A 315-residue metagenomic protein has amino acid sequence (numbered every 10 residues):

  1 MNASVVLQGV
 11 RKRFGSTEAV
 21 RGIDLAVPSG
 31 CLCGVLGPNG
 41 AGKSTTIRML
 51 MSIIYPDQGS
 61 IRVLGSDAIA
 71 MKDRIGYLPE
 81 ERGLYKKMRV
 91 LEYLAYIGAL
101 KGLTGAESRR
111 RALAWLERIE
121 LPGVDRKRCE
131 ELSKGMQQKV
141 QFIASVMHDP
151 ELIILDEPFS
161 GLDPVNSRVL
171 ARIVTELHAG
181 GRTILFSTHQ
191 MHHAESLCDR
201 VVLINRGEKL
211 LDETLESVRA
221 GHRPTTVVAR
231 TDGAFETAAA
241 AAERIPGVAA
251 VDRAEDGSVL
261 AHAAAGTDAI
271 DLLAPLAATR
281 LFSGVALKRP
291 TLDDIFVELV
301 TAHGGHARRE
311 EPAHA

Functional and structural regions predicted by a protein language model:
N2-L7, K12-R206, L210-L211: ABC transporter nucleotide-binding domains
G37, A250-R253, L287: Hydrophobic/anchoring residues in structured secondary elements
A99-G102, G247, T301-G305: Non-catalytic alpha-helical coupling and interface elements of nucleotide-dependent molecular machines and regulators
T104, P122, V248-A249, F282: Short coil/loop linkers at secondary-structure junctions
A171-A263: ABC transporter nucleotide-binding domain
A264-A315: C-terminal coupling/interaction segments
